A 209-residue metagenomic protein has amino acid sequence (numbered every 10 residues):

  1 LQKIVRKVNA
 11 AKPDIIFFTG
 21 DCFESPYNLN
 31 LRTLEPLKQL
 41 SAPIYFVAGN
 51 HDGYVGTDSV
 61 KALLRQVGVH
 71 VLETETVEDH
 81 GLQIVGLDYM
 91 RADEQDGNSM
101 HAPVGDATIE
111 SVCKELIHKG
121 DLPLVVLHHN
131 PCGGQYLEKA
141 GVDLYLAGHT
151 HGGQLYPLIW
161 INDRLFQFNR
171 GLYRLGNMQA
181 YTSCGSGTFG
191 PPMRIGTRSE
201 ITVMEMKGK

Functional and structural regions predicted by a protein language model:
L1-K209: Soluble catalytic domains of enzymes that build or remodel membrane lipids, polysaccharides, and related
